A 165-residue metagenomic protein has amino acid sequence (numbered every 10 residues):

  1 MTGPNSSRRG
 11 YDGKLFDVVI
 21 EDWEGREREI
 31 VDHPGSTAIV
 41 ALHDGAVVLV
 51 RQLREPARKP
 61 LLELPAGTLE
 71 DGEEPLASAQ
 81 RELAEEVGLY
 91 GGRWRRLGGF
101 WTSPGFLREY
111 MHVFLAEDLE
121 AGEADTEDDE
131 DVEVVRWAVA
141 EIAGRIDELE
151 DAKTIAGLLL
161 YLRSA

Functional and structural regions predicted by a protein language model:
G3-H43: Acidic, metal-coordinating catalytic segment for phosphate/diphosphate chemistry, firing primarily on the Nudix
G3-N5, Y90-L97: A short coil-to-beta-strand element that immediately follows conserved catalytic motifs
R9-K14, I30, E55, F100-M111: Acidic pyrophosphate-coordinating catalytic loop
D12-D17, G35, L107-Y110, D128-E133: A generic structural signal for well-ordered coil/turn residues at beta-strand boundaries that shape enzyme active-site
V18-I20, L49, V113-L115, V134-R136: Conserved hydrophobic/aromatic beta-strand scaffold that supports enzyme active sites
E21-G25, S103-G122: Active-site-adjacent beta-strand/loop module that shapes the phosphate/pyrophosphate-binding cleft
V31-H33, T37-R81, E85, D128: Conserved Nudix-box catalytic region and its N-terminal flanking loop in Nudix hydrolases and closely related
P60, P104-L107, D129-A165: Nudix hydrolase/Nudix homology domain
